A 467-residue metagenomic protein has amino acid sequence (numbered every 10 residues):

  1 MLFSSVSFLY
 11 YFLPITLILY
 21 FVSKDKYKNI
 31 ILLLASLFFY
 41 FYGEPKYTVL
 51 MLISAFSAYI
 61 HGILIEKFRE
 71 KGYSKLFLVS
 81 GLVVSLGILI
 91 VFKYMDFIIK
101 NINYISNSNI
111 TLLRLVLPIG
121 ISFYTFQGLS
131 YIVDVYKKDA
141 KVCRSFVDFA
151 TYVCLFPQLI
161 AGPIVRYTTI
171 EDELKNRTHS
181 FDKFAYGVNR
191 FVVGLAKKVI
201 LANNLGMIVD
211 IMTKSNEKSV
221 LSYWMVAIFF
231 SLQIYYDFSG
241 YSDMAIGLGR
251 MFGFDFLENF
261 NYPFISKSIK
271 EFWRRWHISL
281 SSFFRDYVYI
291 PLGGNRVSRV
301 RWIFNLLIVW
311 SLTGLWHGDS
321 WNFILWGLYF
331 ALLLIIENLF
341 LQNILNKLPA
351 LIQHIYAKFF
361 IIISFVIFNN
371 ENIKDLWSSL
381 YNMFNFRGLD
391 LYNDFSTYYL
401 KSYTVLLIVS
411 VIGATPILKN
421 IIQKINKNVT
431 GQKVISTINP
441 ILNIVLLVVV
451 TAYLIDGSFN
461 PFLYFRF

Functional and structural regions predicted by a protein language model:
M1-R466: Membrane-embedded transmembrane alpha-helical bundles that form the catalytic cores of multi-pass lipid-modifying
